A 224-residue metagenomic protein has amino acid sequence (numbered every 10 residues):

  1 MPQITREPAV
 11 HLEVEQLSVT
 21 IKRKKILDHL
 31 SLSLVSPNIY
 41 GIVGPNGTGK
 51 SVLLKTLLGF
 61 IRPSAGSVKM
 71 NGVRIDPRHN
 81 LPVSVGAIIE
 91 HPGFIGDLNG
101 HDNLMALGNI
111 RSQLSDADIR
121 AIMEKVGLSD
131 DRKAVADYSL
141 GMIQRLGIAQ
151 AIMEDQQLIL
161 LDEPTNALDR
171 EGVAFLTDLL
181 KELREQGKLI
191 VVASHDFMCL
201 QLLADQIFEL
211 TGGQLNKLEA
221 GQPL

Functional and structural regions predicted by a protein language model:
V43-P45: The feature captures the beta-strand-to-loop junction immediately N-terminal to the Walker
L58: Helix-to-loop junction immediately C-terminal to a conserved catalytic motif
G66-L81: Conserved ABC transporter NBD signature motif
M105, D116-D131: Conserved ABC ATPase "signature" region
I159-E163: Catalytic Walker B motif of ABC-type/P-loop ATPase nucleotide-binding domains
S194-H195: H-loop/switch region of ABC-family ATPase nucleotide-binding domains
